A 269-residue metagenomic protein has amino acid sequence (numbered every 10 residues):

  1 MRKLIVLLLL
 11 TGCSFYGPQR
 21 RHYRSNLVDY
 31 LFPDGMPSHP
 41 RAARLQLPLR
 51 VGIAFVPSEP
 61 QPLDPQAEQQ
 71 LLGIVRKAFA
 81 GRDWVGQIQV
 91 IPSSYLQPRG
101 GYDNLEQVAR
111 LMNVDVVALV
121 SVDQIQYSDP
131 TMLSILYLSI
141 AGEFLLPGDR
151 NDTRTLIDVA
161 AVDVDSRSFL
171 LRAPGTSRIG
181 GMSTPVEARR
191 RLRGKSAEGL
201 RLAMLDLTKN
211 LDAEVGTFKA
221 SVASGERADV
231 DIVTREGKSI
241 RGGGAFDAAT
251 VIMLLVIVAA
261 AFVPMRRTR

Functional and structural regions predicted by a protein language model:
M1-T11: Sec-dependent bacterial lipoprotein signal peptides
L9-G12, Y16, A260-P264: Hydrophobic membrane-targeting alpha-helices
S14-L45, P147-L156, V162-A249: C-terminal/domain-edge helix-coil "capping" segments
L47-S128, V164: N-terminal segment of the mature soluble domain
G52-A54, V117-V122, Y137-A141, T153-A161 (+1 more regions): Long, contiguous hydrophobic alpha-helical segments, chiefly transmembrane helices and signal peptides
P130-N151: Mixed-charge, low-complexity intrinsically disordered segments
G244, T268-R269: Short, intrinsically disordered, low-complexity terminal/loop segments
A248-R267: A cross-kingdom C-terminal cell-surface attachment/processing module
